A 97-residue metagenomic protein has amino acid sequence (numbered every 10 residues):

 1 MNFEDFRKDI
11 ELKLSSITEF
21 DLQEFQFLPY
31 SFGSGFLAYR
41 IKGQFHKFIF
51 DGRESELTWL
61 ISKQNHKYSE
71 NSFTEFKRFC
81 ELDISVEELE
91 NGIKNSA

Functional and structural regions predicted by a protein language model:
M1-I41, K67-D83: Negatively charged, low-complexity tracts enriched in Asp/Glu with abundant Ser/Thr
I10, L14, L22, Y39 (+4 more regions): Hydrophobic beta-strand residues in large extracellular and virion-surface proteins
G35-L37, G43-H66: Short, conserved beta-strand/beta-arch hydrophobic-aromatic motifs that form part of recognition grooves or interface
E54-A97: Intrinsically disordered, low-complexity regulatory regions enriched in serine/threonine/proline and acidic residues
